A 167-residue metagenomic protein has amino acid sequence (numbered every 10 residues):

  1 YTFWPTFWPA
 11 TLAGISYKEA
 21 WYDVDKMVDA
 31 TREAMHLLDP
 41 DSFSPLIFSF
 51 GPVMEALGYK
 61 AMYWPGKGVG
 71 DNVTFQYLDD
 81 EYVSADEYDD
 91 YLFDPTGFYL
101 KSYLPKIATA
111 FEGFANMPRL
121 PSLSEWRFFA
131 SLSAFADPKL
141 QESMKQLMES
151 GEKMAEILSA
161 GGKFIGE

Functional and structural regions predicted by a protein language model:
Y1-E167: Catalytic cores of TIM-barrel enzymes
